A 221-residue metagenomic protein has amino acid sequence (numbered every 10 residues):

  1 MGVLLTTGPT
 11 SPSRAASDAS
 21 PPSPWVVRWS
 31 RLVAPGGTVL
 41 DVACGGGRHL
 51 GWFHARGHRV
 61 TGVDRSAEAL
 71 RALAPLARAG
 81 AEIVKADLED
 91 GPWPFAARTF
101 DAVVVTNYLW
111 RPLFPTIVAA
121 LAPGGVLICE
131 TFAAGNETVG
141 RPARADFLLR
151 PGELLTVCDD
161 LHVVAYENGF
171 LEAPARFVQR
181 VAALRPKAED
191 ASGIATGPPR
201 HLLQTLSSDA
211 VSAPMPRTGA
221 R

Functional and structural regions predicted by a protein language model:
G2-A34: S-adenosyl-L-methionine
G37-G45: Conserved class I S-adenosyl-L-methionine
G46-R56: Conserved SAM-binding loop of SAM-dependent methyltransferases across substrates and taxa, primarily the Class I
S66-E68: Conserved SAM/SAH-binding beta-strand->alpha-helix loop
R78-D90: Conserved SAM-binding strand-loop segment of SAM-dependent methyltransferases
W93-A102: A short acidic, Gly/Pro-enriched loop at the edge of an enzyme's catalytic core that lines a small-molecule cofactor
G125-F132: Conserved beta-strand signature within the Rossmann-like core of class I S-adenosyl-L-methionine
L171-R221: Core SAM-dependent methyltransferase catalytic element
